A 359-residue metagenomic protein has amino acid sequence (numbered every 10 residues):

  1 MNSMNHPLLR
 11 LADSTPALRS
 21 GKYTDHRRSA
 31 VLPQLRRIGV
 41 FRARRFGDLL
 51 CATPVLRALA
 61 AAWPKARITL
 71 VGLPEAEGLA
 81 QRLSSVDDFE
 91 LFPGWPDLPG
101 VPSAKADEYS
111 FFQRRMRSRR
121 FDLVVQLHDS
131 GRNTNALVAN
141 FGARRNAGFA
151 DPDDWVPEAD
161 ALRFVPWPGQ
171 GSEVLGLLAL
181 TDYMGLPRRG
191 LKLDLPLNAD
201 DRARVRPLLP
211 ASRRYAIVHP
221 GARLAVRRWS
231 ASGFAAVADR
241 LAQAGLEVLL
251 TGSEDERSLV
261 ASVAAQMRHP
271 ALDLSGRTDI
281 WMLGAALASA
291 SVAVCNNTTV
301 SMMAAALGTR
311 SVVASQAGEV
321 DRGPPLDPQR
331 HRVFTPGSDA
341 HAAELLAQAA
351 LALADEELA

Functional and structural regions predicted by a protein language model:
M1-A359: Catalytic machinery of carbohydrate-active enzymes, primarily nucleotide-sugar-dependent glycosyltransferases
